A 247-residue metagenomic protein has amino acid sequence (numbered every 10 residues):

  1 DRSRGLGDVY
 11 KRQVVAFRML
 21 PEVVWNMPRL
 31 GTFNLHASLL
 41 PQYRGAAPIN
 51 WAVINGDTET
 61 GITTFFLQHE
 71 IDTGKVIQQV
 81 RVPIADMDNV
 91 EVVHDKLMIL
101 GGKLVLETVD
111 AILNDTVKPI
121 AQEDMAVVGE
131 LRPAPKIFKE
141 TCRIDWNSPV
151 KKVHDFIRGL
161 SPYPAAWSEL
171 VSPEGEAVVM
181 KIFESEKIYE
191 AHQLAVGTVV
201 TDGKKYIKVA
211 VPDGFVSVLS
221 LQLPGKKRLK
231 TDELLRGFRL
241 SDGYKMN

Functional and structural regions predicted by a protein language model:
D1, V92, K96-L97, K152 (+1 more regions): Alpha-helical initiation/capping and key positions within long helical/coiled-coil segments
D1-K11: Single conserved hydrophobic/aromatic residue that forms the stacking wall/gate of nucleotide- or nucleobase-binding
V9-V14, I49, I84, I157 (+2 more regions): Hydrophobic aliphatic residue packing
V14-P133: Donor/substrate-binding cores of folate-linked one-carbon enzymes
A126-N247: Internal anion-binding site segments
